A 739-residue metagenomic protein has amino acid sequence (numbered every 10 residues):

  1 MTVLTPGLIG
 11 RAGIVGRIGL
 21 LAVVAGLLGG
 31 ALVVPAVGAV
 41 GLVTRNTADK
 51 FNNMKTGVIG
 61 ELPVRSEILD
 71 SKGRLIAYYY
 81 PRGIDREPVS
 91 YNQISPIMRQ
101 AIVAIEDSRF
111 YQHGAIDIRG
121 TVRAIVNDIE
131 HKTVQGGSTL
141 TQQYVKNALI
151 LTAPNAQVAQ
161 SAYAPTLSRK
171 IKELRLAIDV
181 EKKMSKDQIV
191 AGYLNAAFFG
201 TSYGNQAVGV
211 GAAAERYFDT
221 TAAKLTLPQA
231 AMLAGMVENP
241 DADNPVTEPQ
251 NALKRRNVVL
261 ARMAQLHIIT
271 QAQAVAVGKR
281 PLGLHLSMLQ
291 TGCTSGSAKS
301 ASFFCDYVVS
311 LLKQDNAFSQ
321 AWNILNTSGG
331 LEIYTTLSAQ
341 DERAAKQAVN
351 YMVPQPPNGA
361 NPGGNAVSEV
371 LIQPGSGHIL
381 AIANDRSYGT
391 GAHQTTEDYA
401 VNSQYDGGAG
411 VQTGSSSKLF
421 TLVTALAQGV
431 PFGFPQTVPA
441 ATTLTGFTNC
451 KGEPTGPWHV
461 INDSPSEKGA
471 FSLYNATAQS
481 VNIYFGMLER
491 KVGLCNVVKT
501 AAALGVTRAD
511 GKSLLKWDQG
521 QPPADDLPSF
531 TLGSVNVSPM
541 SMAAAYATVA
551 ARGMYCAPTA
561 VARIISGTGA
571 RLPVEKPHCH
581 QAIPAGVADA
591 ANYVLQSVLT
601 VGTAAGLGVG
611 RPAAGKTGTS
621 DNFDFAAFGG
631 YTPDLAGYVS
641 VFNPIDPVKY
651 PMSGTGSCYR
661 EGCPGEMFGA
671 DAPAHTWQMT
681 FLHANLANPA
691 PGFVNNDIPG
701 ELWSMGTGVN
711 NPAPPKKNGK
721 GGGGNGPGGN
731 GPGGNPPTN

Functional and structural regions predicted by a protein language model:
M1-I68: N-terminal type II signal-anchor transmembrane helix that functions as the membrane-insertion/stop-transfer segment
G57-D70, Q135-Q143, A148, T152-Y163 (+6 more regions): Extracytoplasmic/periplasmic proteins that interact with beta-lactams or build/remodel peptidoglycan
E61-S66, S71, I84-R86, I94-R99 (+28 more regions): Extracytoplasmic
P63-R65, L69-T270, S387, A478-N482 (+2 more regions): Peptidoglycan glycan-strand catalytic modules in the bacterial/periplasmic cell-wall system
R74-E87, V208-A213, D241-P245, N323-T327 (+6 more regions): Short pre-catalytic segments that frame enzyme active sites
A104-D117, E130-Q135, V180-D187, F198-Q206 (+13 more regions): Bacterial peptidoglycan biogenesis and beta-lactam-recognition machinery
L331, T335-A360, E369-L371, A381-D385 (+4 more regions): A penicillin-recognizing enzyme superfamily signal
S704-N739: Ser/Thr/Gly/Pro-rich low-complexity, disordered linker/stalk segments of secreted and cell-surface proteins
